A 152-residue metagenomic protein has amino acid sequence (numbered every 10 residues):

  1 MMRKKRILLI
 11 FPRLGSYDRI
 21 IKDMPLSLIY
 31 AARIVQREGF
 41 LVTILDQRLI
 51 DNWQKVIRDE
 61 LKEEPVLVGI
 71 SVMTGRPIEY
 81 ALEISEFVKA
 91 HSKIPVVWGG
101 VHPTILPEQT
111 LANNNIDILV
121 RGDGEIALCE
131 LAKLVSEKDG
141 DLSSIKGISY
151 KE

Functional and structural regions predicted by a protein language model:
M1-R3: Basic/polar N-terminal segments that are highly enriched at the extreme N-terminus, encompassing both cleavable
K5-D18: Nucleotide-activated donor-dependent transferases that construct or modify glycoconjugates
S16-L28: Glycine- and acidic-residue-enriched helix-capping/strand-helix junction motifs
A31-E152: Glycine-rich beta-alpha loop elements in corrinoid/cobalamin-binding modules across cobalamin-dependent enzymes
